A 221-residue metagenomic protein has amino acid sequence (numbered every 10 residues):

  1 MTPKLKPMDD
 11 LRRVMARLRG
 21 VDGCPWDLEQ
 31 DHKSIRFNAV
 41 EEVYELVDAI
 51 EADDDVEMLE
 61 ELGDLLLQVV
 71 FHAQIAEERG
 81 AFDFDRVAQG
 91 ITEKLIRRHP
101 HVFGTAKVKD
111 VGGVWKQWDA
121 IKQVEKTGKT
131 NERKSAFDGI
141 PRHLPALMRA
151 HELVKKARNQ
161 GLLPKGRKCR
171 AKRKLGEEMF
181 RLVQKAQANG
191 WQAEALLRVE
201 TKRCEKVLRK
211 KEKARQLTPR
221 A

Functional and structural regions predicted by a protein language model:
M1-E61, L67-A221: Flexible "arm" and connector segments at domain edges
